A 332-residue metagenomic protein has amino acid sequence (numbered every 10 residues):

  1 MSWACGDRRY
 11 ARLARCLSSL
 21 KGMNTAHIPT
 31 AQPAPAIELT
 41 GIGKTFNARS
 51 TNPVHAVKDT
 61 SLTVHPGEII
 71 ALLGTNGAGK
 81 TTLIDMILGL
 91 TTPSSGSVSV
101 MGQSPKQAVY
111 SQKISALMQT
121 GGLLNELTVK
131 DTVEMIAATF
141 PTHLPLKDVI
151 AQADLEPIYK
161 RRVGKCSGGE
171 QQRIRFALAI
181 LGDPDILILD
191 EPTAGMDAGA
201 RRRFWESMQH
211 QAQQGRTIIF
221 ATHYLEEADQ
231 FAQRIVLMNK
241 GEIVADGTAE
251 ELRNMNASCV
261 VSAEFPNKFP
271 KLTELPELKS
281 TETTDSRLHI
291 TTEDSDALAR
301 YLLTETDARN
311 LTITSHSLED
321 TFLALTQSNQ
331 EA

Functional and structural regions predicted by a protein language model:
S2-T45, S328-A332: ABC-family P-loop ATPase nucleotide-binding domain
C16-L17, G22-H27, E293-A332: C-terminal coupling/interaction segments
A34-I37, K44-F220, L225-E226, Q230-Q233 (+2 more regions): ABC transporter nucleotide-binding domains
V109, N256, P276, L302 (+1 more regions): Short, flexible helix/strand-to-coil boundary loops that buttress conserved ligand/catalytic motifs in alpha/beta
E206-T292, T312: ABC transporter nucleotide-binding domain
